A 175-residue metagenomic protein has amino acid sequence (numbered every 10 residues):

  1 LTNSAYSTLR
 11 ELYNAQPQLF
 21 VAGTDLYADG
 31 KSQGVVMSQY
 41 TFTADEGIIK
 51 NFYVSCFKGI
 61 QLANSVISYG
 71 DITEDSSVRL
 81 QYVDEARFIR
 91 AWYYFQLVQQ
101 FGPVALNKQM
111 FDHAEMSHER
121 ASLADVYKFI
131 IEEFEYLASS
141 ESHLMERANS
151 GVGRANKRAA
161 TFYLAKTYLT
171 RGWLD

Functional and structural regions predicted by a protein language model:
L1-D25: Hydrophobic alpha-helical membrane-insertion signals
N3-E11, Q33-F101, E115-K128, F134-V152: Conserved, well-structured interaction surfaces
Q16-K31, V98, A105, V152-R154: Short, solvent-exposed turn/loop segments enriched in Gly/Ser/Thr/Pro and often Arg
V54, A148-K157, T170-D175: Outer-membrane beta-barrel proteins
V98-Q99, A105, T170-D175: Short coil/turn linking the two alpha-helices of tandem helical-hairpin repeats
P103, N107, S150-T161: Aromatic-lined, polymer-binding surfaces characteristic of secreted/periplasmic polysaccharide-degrading enzymes
M110-A114: Short edge-strand/loop segments of extracellular domains
